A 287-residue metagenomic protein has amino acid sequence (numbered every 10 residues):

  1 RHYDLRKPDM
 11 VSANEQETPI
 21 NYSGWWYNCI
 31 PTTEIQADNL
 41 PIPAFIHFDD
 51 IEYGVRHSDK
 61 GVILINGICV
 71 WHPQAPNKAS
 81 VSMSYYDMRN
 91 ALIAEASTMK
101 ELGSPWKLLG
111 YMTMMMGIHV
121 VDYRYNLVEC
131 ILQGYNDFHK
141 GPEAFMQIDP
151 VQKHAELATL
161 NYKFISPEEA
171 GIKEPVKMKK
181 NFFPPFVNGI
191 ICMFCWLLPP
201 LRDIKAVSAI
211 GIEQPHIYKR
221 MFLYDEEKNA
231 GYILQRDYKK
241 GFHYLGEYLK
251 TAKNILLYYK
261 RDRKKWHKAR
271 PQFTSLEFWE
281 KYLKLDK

Functional and structural regions predicted by a protein language model:
R1-H2: Conserved donor NDP-sugar-binding/catalytic core segment of glycosyltransferases
P8, A13-N39: Conserved nucleotide-sugar donor-binding and metal-coordinating catalytic region shared by glycosyltransferases
S23-Y27, A37-V55, K60-C69: Donor nucleotide-sugar recognition loop
A44, N77-S84, V121-Y125: Hydrophobic alpha-helical scaffolding
Y53-I63, K78-S80, Y86-A91, N136-D137: C-terminal, active-site-flanking charged/polar segments
I65-V81: Active-site donor/metal-binding and catalytic loop motifs of nucleotide-sugar-dependent glycosylation enzymes
R89-K287: Terminal low-complexity segments of carbohydrate-biosynthetic enzymes
